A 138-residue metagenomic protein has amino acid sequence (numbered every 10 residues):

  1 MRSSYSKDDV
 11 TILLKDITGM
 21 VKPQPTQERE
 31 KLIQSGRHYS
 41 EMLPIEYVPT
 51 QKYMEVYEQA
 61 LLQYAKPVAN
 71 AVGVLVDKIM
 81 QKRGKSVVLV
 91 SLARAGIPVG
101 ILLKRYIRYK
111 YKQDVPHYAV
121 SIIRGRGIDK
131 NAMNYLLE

Functional and structural regions predicted by a protein language model:
M1-E138: PRPP-associated nucleotide enzymes
